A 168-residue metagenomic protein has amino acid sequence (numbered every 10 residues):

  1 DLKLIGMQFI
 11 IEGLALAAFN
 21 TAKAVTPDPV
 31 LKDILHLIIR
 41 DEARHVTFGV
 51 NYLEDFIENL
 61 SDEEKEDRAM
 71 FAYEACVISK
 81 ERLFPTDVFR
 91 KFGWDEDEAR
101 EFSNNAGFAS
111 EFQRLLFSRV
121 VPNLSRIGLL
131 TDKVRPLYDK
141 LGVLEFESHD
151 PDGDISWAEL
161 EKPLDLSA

Functional and structural regions predicted by a protein language model:
D1-M7, H36-I38, N104-A106: A ubiquitous short alpha-helical element
D1-V25, S79-F84, E96: Alpha-helical bundle segments that constitute or directly flank the non-heme di-iron/ferroxidase center
Q8-L16, K32-G49: Alpha-helical membrane segments in multi-pass integral membrane proteins
A18-F19, T26, T47-F48, V120 (+2 more regions): Aromatic-enriched hydrophobic runs in primary sequence
N20-L37, N51-D67, W94-F102: Inter-helical turn/loop segments and adjacent helix faces that build the functional surface of alpha-helical bundle
H45, G49-E54, R114-F117: Charged/polar, low-hydrophobicity segments characteristic of intrinsically disordered regions and flexible loops
D62-A168: Extended, helix-rich structural scaffolds rather than catalytic motifs
